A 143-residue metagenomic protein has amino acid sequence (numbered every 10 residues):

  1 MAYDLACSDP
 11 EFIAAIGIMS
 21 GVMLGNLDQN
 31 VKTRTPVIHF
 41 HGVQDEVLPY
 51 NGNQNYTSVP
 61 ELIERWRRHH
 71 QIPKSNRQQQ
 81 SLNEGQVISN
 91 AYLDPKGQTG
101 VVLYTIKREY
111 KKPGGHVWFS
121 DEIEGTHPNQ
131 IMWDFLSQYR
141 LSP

Functional and structural regions predicted by a protein language model:
M1-L5, D9-F12, S58-I63, G125-M132: Stable alpha-helical elements in mature extracytoplasmic
M1-T35: Primarily recognizes the serine-hydrolase "nucleophile elbow" in alpha/beta-hydrolase and SGNH/GDSL folds
D4-L5, L27-K32, L48-N53, W118-D121: Short, solvent-exposed loop/turn and secondary-structure capping segments
A6-A14, E64-Q71, S137-L141: Sec-exported extracytoplasmic/periplasmic mature domains
S20, H41-G42: The conserved beta1-alpha1 loop
V22-M23, I63, L103, L136: Non-transmembrane, interaction-prone segments in cytosolic or luminal domains
P36-F40, Y56-S58, H69-P143: C-terminal catalytic histidine-bearing segment of alpha/beta-hydrolase fold enzymes
Q44-L48, K111: Acidic catalytic loop of the alpha/beta-hydrolase fold
